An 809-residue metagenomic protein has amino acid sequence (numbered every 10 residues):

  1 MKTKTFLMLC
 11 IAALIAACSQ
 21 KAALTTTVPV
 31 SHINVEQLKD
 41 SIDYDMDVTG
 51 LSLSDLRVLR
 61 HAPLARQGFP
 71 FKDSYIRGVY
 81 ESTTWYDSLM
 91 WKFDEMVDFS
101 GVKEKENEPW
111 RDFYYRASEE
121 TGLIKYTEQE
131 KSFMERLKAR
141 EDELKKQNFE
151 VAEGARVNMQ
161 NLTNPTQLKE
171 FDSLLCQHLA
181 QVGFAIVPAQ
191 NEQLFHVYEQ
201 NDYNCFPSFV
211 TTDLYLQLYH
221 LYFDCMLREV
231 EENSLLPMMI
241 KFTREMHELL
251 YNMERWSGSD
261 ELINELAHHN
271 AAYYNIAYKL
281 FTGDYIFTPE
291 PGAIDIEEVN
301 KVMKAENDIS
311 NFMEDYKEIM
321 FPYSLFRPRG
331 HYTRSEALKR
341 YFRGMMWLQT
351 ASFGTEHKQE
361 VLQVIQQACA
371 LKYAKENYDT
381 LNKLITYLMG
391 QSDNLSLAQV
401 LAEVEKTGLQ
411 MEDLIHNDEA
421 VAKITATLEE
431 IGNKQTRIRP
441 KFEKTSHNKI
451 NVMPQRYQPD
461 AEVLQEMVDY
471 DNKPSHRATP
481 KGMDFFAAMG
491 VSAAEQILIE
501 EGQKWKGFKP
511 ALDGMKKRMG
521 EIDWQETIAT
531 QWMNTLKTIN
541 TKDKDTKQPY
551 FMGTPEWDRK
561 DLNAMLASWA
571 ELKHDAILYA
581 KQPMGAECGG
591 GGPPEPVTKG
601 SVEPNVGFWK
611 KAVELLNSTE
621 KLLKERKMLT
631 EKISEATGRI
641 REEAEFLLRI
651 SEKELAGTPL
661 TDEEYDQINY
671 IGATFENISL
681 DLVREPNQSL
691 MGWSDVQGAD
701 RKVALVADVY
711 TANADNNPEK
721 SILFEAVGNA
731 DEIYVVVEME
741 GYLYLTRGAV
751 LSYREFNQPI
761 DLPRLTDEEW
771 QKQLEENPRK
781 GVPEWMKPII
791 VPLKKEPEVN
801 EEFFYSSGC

Functional and structural regions predicted by a protein language model:
M1-T5, Q20-K21: Positively charged n-region of N-terminal signal peptides that target proteins for export
L7-I11: Sec-dependent N-terminal signal peptides
A12-A13, S52: Short N-terminal alpha-helical targeting/association segments
A16-A17: C-terminal motif of bacterial Sec signal peptides marking the signal peptidase cleavage site
K21-R156: Intrinsically disordered, low-complexity eukaryotic regions enriched in glycine, serine and charged residues
F149-C809: Long, non-catalytic protein-protein interaction scaffolds
